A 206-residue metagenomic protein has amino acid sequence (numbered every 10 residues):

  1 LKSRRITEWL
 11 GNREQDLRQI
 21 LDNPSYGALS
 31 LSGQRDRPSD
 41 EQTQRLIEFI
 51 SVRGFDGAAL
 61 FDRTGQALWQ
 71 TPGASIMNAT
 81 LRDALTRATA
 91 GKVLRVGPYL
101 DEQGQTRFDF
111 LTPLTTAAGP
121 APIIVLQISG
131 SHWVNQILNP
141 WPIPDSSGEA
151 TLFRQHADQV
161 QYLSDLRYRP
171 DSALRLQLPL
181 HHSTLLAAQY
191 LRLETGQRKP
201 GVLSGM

Functional and structural regions predicted by a protein language model:
L1-S32, V52-D56, G97, T106-F110: Juxtamembrane extracytoplasmic/periplasmic/luminal helical "stalk" adjacent to the first N-terminal
N12, L191-L193: Membrane-embedded catalytic interface detector for glycan/lipid assembly enzymes
R18, A59, E149-T151: Conserved beta-strand cores of small sensory beta-sandwich domains that regulate signal transduction, primarily PAS/PAC
R18, T64, G73-A74, A157: Carboxylate-rich, polar loop motifs that coordinate divalent cations or form catalytic acidic clusters
Y26, L31-G54, A74-R87, V93-E102 (+3 more regions): Solvent-exposed, extracytoplasmic
L60-L68, H156-V160: Short, glycine-anchored, charge-dense loop/turn motifs used at functional sites
L94-Y99, L186-Q189, Q197-G205: PAS and PAS-like sensory modules
F110-T112, S204: PAS-family sensory domains
